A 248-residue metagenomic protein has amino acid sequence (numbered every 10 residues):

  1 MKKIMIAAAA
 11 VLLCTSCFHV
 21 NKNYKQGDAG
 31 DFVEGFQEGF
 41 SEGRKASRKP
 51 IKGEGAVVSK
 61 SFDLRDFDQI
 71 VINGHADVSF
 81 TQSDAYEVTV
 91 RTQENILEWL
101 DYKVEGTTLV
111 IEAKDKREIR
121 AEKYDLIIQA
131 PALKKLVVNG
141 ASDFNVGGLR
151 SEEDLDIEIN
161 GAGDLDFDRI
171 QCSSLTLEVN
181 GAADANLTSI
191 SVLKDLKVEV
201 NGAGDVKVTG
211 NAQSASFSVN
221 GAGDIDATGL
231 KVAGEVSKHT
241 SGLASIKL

Functional and structural regions predicted by a protein language model:
K2-L248: Intrinsically disordered, low-complexity terminal regions
